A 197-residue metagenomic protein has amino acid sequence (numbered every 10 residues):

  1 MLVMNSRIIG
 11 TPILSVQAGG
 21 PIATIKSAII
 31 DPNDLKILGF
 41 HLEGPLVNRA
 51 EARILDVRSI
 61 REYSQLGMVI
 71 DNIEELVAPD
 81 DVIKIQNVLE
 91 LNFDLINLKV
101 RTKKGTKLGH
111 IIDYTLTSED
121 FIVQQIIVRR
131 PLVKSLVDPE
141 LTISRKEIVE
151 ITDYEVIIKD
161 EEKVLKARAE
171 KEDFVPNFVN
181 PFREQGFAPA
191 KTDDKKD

Functional and structural regions predicted by a protein language model:
M1-D197: Peripheral interaction segments used for macromolecular assembly
